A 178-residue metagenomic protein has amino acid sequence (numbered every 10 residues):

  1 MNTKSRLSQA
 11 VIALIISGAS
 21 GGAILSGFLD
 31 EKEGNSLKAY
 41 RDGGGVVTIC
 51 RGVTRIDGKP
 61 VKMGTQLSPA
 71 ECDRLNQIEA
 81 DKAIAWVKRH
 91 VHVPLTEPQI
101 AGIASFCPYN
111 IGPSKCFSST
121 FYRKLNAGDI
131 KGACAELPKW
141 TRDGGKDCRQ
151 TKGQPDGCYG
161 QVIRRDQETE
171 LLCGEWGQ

Functional and structural regions predicted by a protein language model:
N2-I15, G22-G44, L67, E71-I78 (+1 more regions): Long, amphipathic alpha-helical surface segments
R41-K62: Substrate-binding/active-site groove segments that recognize and process beta-1,4-linked N-acetyl-hexosamine
T48-C50, G102-S105, G132-E136: Structural recognition of the beta-strand scaffold that forms the well-ordered cores of secreted hydrolase catalytic
T65-T120: Mid-length scaffold segments of soluble, non-membrane domains
